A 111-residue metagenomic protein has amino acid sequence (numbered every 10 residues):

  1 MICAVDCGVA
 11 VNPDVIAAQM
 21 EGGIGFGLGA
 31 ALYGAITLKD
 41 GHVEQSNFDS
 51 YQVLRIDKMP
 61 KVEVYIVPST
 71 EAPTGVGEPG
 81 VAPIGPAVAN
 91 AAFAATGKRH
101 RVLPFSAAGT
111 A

Functional and structural regions predicted by a protein language model:
M1-A111: Cofactor-binding beta-sheet edge motifs in enzyme active sites
